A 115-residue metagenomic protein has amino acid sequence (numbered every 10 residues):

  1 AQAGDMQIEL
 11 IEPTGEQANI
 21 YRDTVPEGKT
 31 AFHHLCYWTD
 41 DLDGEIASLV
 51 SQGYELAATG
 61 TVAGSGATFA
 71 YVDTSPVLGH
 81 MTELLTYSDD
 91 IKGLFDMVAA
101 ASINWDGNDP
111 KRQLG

Functional and structural regions predicted by a protein language model:
Q2-E55, G66, D73-G115: Glyoxalase I/VOC metalloenzyme domain signal
V62-G64: A short beta-turn/loop motif at secondary-structure boundaries
